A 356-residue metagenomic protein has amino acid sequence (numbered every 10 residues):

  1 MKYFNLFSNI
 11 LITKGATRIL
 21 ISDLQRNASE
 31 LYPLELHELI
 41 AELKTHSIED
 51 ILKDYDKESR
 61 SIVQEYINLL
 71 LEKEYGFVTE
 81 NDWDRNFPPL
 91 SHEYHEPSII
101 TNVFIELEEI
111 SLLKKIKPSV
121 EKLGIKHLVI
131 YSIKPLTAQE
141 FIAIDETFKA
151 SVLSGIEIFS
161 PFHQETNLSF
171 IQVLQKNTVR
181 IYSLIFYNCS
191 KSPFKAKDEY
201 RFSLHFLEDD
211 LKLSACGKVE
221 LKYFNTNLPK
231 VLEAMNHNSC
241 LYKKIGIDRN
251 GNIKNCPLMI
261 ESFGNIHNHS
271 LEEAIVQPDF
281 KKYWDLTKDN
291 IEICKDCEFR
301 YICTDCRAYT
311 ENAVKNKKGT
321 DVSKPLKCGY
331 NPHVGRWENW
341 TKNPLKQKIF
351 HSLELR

Functional and structural regions predicted by a protein language model:
M1-L43: Acidic, low-complexity/disordered tracts enriched in E/D and polar residues
K2-Y3, R180-C256, I302: A C-terminal junction/extension of Radical SAM enzymes
A28-L128, D296: Long, charge-rich, low-complexity alpha-helical segments
S98-E109, V120-A138, V152-Q164, I181-K191: Core AdoMet radical
I116-L123, F141-V152, I171-T178: Acidic (Asp/Glu)-rich catalytic clusters
F206-K222, L258-E298, T304: C-terminal accessory region of radical SAM enzymes
N290-E311, L326-H333: Local cysteine-cluster metal-coordination motifs and their immediate loop/turn environment, predominantly Fe-S cluster
V322-R356: Short Fe-S-cluster ligation motifs
